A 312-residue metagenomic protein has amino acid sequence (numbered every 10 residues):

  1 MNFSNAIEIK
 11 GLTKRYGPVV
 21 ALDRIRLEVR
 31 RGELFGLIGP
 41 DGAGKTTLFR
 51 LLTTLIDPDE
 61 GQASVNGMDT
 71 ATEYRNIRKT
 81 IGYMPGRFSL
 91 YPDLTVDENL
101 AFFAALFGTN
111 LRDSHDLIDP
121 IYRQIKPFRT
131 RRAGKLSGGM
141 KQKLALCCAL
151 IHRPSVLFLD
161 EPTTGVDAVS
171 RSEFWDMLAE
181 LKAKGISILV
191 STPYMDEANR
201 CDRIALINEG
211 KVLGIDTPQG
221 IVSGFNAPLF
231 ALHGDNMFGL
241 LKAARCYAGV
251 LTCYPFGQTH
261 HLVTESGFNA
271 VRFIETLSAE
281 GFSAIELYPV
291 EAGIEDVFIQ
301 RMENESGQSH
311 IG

Functional and structural regions predicted by a protein language model:
M1-T13, N304-G312: ABC-family P-loop ATPase nucleotide-binding domain
I7, K14-I207, G214: ABC transporter nucleotide-binding domains
A21, E197, G239-L240, N269 (+1 more regions): Short phosphate-engaging motifs
M68-A71, V212, D235, G267-F268 (+1 more regions): Short, surface-exposed acidic/glycine-rich loop or hinge patches that mediate macromolecular interfaces
R78, V222, F298-I299: Conserved protein kinase catalytic domain
D176-E265: ABC transporter nucleotide-binding domain
T264-G312: C-terminal coupling/interaction segments
